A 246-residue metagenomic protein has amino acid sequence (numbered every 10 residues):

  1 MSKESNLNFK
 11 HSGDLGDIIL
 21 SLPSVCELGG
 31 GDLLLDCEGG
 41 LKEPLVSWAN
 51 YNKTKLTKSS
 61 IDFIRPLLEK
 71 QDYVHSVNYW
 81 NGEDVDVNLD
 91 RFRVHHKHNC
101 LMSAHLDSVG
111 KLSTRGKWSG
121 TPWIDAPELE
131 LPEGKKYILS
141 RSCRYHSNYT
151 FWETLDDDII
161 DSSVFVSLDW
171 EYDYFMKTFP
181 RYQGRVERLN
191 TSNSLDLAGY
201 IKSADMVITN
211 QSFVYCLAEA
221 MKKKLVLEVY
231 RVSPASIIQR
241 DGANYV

Functional and structural regions predicted by a protein language model:
M1-V246: Catalytic machinery of carbohydrate-active enzymes, primarily nucleotide-sugar-dependent glycosyltransferases
